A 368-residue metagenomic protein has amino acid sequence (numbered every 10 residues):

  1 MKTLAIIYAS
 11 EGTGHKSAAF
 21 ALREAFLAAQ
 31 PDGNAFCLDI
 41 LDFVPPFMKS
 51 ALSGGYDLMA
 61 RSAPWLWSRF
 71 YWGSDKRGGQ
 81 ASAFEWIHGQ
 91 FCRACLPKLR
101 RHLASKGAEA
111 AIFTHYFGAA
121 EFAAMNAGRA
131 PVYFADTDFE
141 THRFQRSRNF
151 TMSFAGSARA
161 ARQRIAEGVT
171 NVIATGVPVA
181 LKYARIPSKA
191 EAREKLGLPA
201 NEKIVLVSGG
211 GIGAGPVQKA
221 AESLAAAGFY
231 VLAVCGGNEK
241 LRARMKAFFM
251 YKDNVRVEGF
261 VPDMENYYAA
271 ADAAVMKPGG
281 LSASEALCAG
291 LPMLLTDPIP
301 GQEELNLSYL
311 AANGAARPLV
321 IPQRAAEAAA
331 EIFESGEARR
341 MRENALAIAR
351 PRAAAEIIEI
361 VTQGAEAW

Functional and structural regions predicted by a protein language model:
M1-V234, K240-W368: Nucleotide-activated sugar donor-binding and catalytic core shared by glycosyltransferases and related lipid-linked
